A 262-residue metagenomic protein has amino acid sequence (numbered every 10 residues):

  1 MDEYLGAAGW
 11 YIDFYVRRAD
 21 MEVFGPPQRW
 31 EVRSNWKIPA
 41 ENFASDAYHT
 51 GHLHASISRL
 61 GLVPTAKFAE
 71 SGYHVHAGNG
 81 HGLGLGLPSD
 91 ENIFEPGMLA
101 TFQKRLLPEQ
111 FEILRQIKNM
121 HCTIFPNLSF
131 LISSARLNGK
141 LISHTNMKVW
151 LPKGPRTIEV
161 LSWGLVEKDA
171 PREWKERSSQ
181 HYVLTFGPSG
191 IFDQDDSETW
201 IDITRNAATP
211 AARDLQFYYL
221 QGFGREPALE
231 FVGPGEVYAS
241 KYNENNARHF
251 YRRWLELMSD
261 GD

Functional and structural regions predicted by a protein language model:
M1-D262: C-terminal catalytic domain of Rieske-type non-heme iron oxygenases
